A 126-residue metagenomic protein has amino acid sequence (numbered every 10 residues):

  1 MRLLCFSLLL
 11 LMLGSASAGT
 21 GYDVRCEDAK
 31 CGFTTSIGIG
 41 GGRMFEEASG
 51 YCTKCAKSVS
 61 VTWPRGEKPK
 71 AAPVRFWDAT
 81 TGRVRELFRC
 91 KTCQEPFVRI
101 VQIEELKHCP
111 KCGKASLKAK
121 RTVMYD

Functional and structural regions predicted by a protein language model:
L3-G14: Sec-dependent N-terminal signal peptides
G14-R25, G38-Y51, A56-R89, I100 (+2 more regions): Short, intrinsically disordered terminal segments enriched in charged and Pro/Gly residues
D28-K30, K54-K57, K91-E95, P110-K114: Short, cysteine/histidine-rich loop/knuckle motifs that typically chelate Zn2+
C31-S36: Short loop/beta submotifs within extracellular cysteine-rich repeat domains
I37, Q94-F97: Residue-level detector of alpha-helix boundaries and kinks
